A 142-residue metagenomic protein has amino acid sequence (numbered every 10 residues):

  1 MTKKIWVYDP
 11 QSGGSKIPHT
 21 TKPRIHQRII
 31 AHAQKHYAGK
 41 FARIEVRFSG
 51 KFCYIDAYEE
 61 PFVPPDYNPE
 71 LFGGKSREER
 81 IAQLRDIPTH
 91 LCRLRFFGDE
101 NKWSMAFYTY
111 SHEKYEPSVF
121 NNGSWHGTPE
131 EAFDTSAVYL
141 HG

Functional and structural regions predicted by a protein language model:
T2-I81: Negatively charged, low-complexity tracts enriched in Asp/Glu with abundant Ser/Thr
K40-F41, I87-L91: Short, surface-exposed coil-to-beta transition loops
Y67, M105-F107: Short conserved micro-motifs at the rims of enzyme active sites and ligand-binding pockets
R95-D99: Short beta-strand micro-motifs enriched in acidic
F107-K114: Short, solvent-exposed aromatic-acidic interface loops
E116-G142: Helix-rich interaction surfaces within compact, conserved domain-sized segments that mediate assembly or partner
